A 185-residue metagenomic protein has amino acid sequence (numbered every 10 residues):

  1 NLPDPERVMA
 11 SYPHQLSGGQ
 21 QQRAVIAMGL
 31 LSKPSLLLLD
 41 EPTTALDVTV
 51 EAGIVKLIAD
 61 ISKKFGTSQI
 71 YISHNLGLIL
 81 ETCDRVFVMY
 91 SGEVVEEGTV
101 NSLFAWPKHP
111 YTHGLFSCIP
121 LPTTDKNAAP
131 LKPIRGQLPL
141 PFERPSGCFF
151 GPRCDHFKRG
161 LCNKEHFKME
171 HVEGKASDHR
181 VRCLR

Functional and structural regions predicted by a protein language model:
N1-L2, Q15, G98: ABC-type ATPase nucleotide-binding domains, specifically the catalytic core motifs of the NBD
N1-R7, F116-S117: Conserved ABC ATPase "signature" region
R7-Y12, A129: Interfacial catalytic loop of ABC nucleotide-binding domains
Y12-L16, Q20: Conserved ABC ATPase signature
A24, G29-L30: ABC ATPase C-loop
L31-S35: A short, proline-enriched helix->beta-strand linker immediately N-terminal to the Walker B motif in ABC-type P-loop
L38, P42, L46-A129: P-loop NTP-binding/switch modules centered on Walker-like glycine-rich loops
T99-R185: Charged, flexible cofactor/metal-binding loops and thiol motifs
